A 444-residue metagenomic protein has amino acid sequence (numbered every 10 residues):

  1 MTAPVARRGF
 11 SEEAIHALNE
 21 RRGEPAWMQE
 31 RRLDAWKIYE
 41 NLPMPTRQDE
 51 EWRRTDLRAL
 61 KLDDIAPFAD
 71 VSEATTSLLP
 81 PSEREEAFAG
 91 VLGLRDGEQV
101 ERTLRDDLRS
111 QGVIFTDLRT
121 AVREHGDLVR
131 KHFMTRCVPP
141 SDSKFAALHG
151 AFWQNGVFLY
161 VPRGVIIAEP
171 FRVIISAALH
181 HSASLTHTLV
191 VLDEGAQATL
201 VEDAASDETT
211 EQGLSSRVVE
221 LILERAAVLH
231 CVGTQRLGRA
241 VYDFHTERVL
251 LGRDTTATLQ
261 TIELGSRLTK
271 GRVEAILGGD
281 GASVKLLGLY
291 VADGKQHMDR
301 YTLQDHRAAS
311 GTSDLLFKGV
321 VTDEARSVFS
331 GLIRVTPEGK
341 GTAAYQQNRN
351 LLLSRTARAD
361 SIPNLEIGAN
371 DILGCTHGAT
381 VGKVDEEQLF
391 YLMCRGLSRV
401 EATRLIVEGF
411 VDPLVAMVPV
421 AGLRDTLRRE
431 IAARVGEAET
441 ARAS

Functional and structural regions predicted by a protein language model:
M1-A147, L316: N-terminal amphipathic, basic helical "cap/leader" segment at the start of enzyme domains
W52, L405-I406: Residue-level "edge-of-site" marker
Q111-L397, V407, V411, V415-S444: Conserved beta-strand/loop scaffold segments within soluble protein domains that form the structured core and edges
